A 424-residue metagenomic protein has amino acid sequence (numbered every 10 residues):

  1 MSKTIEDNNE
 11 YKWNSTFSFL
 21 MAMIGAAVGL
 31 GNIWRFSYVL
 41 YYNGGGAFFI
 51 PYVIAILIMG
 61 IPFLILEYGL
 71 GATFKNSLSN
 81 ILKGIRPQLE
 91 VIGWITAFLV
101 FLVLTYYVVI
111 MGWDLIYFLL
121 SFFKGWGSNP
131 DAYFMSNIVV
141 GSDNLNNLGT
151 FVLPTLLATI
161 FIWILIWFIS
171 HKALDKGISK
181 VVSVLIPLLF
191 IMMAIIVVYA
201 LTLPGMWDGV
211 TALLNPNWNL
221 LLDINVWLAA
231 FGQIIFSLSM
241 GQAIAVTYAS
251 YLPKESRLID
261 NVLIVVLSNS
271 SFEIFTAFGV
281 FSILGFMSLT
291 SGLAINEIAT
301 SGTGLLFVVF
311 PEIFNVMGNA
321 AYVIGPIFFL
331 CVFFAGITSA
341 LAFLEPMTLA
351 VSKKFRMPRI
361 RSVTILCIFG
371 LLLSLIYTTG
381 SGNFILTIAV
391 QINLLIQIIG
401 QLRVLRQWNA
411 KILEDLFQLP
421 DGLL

Functional and structural regions predicted by a protein language model:
M1-W34, F63-Y68, A72-G84, V91 (+1 more regions): Membrane-interface "cap" regions at the ends of multi-pass membrane proteins
S2-W13, F17, S179, S183-L341 (+3 more regions): Membrane-embedded translocation segments of transport machinery
D7-E10, V39-N43, N76-I95, V109-H171 (+5 more regions): Inter-helical loop and helix-membrane interface segments of multi-pass membrane transporters/permeases
Y11, L40-L66, I92, P154: Extracellular loop-to-transmembrane helix junctions
S18-I24, W94-A97, G127-H171, S239-A245 (+3 more regions): Transmembrane alpha-helical segments of multi-pass small-molecule transport proteins
L30-L40, G46, Y107, I166-K176 (+10 more regions): Transmembrane helix-loop junctions in multi-pass membrane proteins
Y52-G60, F98-F122, A158-H171, P187-A200 (+6 more regions): Hydrophobic core segments of alpha-helical transmembrane domains in multi-pass membrane transport and ion-translocation
F355-C367, N393-L424: C-terminal membrane-solvent junction of multi-pass transporters and transport-like membrane proteins
